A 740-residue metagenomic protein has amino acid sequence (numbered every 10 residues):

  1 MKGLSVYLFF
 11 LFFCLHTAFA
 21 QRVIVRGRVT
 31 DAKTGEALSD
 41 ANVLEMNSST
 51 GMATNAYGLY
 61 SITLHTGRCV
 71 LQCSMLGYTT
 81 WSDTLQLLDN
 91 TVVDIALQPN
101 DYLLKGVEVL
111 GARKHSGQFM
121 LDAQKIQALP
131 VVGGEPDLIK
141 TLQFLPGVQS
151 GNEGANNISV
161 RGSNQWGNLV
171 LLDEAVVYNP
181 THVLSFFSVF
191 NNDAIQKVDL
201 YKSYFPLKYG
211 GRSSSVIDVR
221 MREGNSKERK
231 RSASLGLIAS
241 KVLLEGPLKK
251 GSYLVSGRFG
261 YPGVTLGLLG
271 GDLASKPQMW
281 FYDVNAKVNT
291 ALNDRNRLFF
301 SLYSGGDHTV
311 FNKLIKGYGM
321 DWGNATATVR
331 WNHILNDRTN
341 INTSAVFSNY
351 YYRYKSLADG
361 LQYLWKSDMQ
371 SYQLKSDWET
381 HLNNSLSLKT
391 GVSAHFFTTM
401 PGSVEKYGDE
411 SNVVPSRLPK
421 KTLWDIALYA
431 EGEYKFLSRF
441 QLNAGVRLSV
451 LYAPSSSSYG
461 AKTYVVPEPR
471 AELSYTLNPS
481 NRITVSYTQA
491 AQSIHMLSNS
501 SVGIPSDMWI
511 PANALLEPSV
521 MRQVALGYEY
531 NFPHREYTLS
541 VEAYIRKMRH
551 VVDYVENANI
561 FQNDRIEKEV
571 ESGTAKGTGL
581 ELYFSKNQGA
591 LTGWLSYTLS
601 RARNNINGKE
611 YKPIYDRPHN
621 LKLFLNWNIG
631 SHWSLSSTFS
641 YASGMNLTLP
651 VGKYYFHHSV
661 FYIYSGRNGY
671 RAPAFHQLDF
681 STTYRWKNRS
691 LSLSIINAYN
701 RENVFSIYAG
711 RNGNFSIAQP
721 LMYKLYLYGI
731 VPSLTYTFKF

Functional and structural regions predicted by a protein language model:
R28-T30, T34, A41-M46, S74-T79 (+3 more regions): Short, acidic, small-residue-rich periplasmic hinge/interaction motif at the N-terminus of Gram-negative outer-membrane
Y60-T63, A128-P130, A175-Y201: Short acidic/polar hinge/loop motifs at secondary-structure boundaries that mediate gating or recognition
I95, F144-L145, V189-K230, K241-L243: A beta-strand signature from Gram-negative outer-membrane beta-barrel systems, especially the internal plug domain
G133-N179, Q196: Extracytoplasmic beta-strand/coil segments of soluble accessory domains associated with Gram-negative outer-membrane
Q143, G317-I334, R417-L423, A491-S540 (+3 more regions): Outer-membrane beta-barrel signature, preferentially recognizing the C-terminal barrel domain of Gram-negative
W280, A491, H632, Y641-H657 (+1 more regions): C-terminal beta-signal and adjacent terminal beta-strands/loops of Gram-negative outer-membrane beta-barrel proteins
Y351, T398-D409, Y452, Y475 (+4 more regions): Surface-exposed extracellular loop regions of Gram-negative outer-membrane beta-barrel proteins, predominantly
I545-K547, K568-L649, T737-K739: Gram-negative outer-membrane beta-barrel transporters
